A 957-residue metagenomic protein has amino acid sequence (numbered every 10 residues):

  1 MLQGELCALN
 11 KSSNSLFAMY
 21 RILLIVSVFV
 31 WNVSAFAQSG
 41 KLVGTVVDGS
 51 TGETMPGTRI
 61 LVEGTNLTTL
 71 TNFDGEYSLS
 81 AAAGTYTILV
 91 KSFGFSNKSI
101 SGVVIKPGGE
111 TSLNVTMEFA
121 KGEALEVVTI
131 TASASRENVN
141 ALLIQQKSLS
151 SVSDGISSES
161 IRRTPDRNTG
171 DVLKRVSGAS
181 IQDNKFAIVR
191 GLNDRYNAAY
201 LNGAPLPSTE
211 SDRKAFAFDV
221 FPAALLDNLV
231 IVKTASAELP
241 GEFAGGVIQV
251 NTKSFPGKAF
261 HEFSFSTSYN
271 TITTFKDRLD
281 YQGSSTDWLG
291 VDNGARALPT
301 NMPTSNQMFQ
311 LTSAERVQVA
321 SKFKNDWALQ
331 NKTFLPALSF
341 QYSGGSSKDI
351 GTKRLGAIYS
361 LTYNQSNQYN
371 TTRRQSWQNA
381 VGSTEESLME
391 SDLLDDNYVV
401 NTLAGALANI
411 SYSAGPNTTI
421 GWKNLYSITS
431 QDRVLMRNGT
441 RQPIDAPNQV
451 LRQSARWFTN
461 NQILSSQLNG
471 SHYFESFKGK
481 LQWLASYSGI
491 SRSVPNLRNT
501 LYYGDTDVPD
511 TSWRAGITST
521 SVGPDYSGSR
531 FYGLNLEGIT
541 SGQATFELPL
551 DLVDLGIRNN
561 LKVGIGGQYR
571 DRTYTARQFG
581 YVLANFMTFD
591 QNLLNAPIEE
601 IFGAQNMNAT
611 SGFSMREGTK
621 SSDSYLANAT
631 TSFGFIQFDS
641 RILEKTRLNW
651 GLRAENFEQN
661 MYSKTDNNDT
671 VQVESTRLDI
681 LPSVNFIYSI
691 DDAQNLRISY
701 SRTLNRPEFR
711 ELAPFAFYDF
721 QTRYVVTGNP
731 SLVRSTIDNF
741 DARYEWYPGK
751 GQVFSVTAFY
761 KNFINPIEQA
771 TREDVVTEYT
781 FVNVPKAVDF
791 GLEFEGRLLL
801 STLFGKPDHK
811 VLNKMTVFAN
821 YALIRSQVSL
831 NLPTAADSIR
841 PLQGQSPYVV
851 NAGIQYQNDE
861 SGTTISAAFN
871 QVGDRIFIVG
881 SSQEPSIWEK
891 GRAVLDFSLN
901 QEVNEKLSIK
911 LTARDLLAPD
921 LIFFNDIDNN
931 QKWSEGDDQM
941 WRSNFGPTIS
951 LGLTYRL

Functional and structural regions predicted by a protein language model:
F36-V127: Periplasm-facing N-terminal accessory domains of Gram-negative outer-membrane beta-barrel systems
K41, F323-L435, L464, V684: Transmembrane beta-barrel wall of Gram-negative outer-membrane proteins
V47, R59, E63, K91-F93 (+3 more regions): Short, acidic, small-residue-rich periplasmic hinge/interaction motif at the N-terminus of Gram-negative outer-membrane
V104, A134-I188, D194, G203-A237 (+1 more regions): Periplasmic N-terminal accessory/gating domains of Gram-negative outer-membrane beta-barrel systems
A204-P205, P597-F613, E658, Y688 (+5 more regions): Surface-exposed extracellular loop regions of Gram-negative outer-membrane beta-barrel proteins, predominantly
G523, N535, G542-T545, L593-L594 (+5 more regions): Outer membrane beta-barrel strand-and-loop segments of large Gram-negative receptors, especially TonB-dependent
A758-N762, T780-R875: Gram-negative outer-membrane beta-barrel transporters
S801, V817, Q871-I878, Q901-L957: C-terminal beta-signal and adjacent terminal beta-strands/loops of Gram-negative outer-membrane beta-barrel proteins
